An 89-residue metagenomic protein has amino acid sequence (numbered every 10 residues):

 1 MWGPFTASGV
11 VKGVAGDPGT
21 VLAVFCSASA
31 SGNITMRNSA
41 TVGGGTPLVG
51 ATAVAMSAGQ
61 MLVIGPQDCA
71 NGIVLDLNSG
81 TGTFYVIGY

Functional and structural regions predicted by a protein language model:
M1-Y89: Surface-exposed, low-hydrophobicity beta-strand/loop segments enriched in small/polar/acidic residues
